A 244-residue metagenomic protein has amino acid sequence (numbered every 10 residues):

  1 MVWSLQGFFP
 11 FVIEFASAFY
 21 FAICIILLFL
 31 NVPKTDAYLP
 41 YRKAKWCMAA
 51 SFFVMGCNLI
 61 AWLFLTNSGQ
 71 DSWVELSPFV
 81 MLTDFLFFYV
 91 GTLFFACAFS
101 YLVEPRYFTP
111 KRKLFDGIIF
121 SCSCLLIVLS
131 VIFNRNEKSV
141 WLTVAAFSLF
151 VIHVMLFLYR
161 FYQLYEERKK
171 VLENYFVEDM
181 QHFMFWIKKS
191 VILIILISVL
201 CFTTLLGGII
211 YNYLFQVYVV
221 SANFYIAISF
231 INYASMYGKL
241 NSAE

Functional and structural regions predicted by a protein language model:
M1-C24, F147-V151: Hydrophobic transmembrane alpha-helical segments in integral membrane proteins
W3, A37, C57-T83, S130-V140 (+1 more regions): Helix-loop junctions on the outward
E14-N31, K43-S68, F87-L93, I119-S130 (+1 more regions): Hydrophobic alpha-helical transmembrane segments of multi-pass membrane proteins
I25-N31, F94-L102, H153-N174, I226 (+1 more regions): Alpha-helical transmembrane segments in multipass membrane proteins, preferentially the mid-helix core
V32-C47, W73, S100-L114, N136-S139 (+2 more regions): Membrane-interface helix-boundary motifs at transmembrane edges
P78-G91, G207-I231: Hydrophobic alpha-helical transmembrane segments and immediately flanking/interface helices in integral membrane
L102-L129, T143-F150, V177-L193: The cytoplasmic-loop to transmembrane-helix boundary for the fourth helix
I231-E244: Membrane-proximal linker segments that couple transmembrane helices to downstream signaling/catalytic modules
